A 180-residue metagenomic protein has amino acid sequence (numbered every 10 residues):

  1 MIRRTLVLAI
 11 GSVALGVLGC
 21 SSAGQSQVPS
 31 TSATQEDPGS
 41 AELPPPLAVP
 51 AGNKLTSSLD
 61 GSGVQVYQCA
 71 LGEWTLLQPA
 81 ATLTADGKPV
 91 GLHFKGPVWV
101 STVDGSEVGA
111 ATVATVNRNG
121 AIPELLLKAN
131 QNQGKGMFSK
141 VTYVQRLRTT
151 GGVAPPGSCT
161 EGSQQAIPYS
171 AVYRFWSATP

Functional and structural regions predicted by a protein language model:
M1-L8: Bacterial N-terminal signal peptides that target proteins for export
S12-V13: Repetitive helical segments and hydrophobic/amphipathic motifs
G16-G19: C-terminal motif of bacterial Sec signal peptides marking the signal peptidase cleavage site
S21-A23: Bacterial signal peptide processing site
S26: Metal-dependent nucleotide-binding catalytic modules
P29-V66, G72-P180: Primary mode marks residue(s) on the alpha4-beta5-alpha5 output face of response regulator receiver
